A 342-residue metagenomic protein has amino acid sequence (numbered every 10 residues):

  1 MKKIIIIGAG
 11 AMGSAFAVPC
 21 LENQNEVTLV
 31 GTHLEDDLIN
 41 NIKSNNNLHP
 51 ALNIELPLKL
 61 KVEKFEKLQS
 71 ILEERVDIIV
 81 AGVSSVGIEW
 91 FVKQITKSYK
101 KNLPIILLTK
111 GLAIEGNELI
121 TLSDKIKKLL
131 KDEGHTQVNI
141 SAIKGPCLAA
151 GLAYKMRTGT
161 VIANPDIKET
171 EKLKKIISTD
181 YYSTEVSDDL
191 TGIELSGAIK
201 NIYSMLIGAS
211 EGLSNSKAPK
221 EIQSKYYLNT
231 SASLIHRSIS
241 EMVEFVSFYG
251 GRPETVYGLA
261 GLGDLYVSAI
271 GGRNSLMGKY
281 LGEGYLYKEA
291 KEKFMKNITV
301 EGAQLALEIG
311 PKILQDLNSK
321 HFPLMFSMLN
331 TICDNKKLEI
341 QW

Functional and structural regions predicted by a protein language model:
M1-L56, L60-E66: NAD(P)+-binding Rossmann beta1-loop-alpha1 motif at the extreme N-terminus of oxidoreductases
G8, G31, T109, K144 (+1 more regions): Short beta-strand/turn micro-motifs composed of small residues that flank or help shape donor/cofactor-binding pockets
A9, G82-S84, I270: Glycine-rich, N-terminal phosphate-binding loop of Rossmann-like dinucleotide-binding domains
L58, V62-Q69, E73-M156, L173: Rossmann-like NAD(P)(H) cofactor-binding subdomain of soluble oxidoreductases
S98, D132-N139, R157-E254: Internal alpha-helical scaffold of NAD(P)-dependent oxidoreductase catalytic cores
L107, N139-K144, T184-D188, H321-L324: General beta-strand structural signal in soluble alpha/beta enzymes
K200, I207-E211, N215, K225-Y226 (+3 more regions): NAD(P)-dependent Rossmann-like dehydrogenase/reductase catalytic/cofactor-binding core
